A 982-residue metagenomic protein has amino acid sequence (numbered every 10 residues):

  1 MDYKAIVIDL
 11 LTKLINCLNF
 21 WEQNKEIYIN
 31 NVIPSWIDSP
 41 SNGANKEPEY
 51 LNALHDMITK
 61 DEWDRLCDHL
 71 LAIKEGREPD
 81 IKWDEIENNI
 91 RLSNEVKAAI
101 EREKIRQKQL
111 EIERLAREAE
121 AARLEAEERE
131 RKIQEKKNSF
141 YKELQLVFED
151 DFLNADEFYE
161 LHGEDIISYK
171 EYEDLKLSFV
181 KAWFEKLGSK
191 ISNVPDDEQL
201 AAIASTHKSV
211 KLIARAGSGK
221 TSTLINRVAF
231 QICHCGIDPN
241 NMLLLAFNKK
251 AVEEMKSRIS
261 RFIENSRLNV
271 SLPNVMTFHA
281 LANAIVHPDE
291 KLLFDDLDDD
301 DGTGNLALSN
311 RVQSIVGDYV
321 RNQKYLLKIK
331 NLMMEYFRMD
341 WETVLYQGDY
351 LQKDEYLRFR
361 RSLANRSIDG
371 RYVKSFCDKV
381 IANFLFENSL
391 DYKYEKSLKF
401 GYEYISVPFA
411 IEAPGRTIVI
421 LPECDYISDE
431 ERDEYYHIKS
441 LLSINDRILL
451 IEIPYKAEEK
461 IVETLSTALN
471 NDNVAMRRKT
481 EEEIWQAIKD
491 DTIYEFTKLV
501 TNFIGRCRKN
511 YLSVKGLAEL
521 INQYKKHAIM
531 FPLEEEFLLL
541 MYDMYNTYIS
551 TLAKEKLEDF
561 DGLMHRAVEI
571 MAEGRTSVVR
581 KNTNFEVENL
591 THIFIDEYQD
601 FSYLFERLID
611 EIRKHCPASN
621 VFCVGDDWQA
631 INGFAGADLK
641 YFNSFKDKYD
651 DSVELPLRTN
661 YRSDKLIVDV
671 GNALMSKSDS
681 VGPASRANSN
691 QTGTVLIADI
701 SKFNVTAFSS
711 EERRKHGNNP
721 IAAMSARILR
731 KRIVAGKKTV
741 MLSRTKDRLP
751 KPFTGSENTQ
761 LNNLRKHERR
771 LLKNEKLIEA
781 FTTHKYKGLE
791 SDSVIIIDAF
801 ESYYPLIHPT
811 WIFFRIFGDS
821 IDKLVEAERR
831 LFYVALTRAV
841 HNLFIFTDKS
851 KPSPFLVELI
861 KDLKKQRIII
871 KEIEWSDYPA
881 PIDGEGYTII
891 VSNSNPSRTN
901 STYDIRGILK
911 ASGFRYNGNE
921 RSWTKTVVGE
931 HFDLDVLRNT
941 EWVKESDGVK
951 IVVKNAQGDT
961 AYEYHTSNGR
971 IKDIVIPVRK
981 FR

Functional and structural regions predicted by a protein language model:
K82-E85, L92-E95, E101, R106-E118 (+3 more regions): P-loop NTPase Walker
E160-I225, L243, N274-V275, G304-R311 (+11 more regions): Conserved helicase NTPase motor core
S218-L224, V228, G348, D651-V653 (+5 more regions): Helicase P-loop NTPase motor core
N241, A246-F337, I444-I504, T782: Conserved P-loop NTPase-based nucleic-acid remodeling module centered on helicase motor cores
S406-Y436, F531, D627-Q629: Short beta-strand-loop-alpha-helix junction that forms the active-site gateway of nucleic-acid-processing nucleases
E434, L604-I697, P809, L836 (+1 more regions): Conserved RecA-like helicase ATPase core segment that couples NTP binding/hydrolysis to strand translocation
E779-H808: A short beta-strand element within the Helicase C-terminal
F800-I873: C-terminal accessory regions
